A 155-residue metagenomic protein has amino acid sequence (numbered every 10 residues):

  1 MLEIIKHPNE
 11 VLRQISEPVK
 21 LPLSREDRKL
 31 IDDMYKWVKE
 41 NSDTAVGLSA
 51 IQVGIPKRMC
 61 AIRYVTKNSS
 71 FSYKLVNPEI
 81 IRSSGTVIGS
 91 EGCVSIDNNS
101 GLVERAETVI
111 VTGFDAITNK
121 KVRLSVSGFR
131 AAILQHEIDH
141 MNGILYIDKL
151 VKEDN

Functional and structural regions predicted by a protein language model:
M1-N155: Positively charged
